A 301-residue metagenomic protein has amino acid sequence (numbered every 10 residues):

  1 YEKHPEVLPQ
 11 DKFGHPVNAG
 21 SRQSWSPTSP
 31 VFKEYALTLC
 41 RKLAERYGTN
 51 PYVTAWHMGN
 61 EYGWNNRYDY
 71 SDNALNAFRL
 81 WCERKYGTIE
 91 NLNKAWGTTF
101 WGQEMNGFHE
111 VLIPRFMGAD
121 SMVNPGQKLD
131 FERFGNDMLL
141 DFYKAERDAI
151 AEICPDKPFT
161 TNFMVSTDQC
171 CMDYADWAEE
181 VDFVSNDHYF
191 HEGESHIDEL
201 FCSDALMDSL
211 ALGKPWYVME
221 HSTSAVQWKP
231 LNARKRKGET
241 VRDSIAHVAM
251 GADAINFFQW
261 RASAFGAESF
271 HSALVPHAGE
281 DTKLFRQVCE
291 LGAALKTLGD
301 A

Functional and structural regions predicted by a protein language model:
E2-F183, D187-F190, E194-L200: Polysaccharide-binding and catalytic clefts of secreted carbohydrate-active enzymes
D182, N186-A301: Carbohydrate-binding surfaces of carbohydrate-active enzymes
